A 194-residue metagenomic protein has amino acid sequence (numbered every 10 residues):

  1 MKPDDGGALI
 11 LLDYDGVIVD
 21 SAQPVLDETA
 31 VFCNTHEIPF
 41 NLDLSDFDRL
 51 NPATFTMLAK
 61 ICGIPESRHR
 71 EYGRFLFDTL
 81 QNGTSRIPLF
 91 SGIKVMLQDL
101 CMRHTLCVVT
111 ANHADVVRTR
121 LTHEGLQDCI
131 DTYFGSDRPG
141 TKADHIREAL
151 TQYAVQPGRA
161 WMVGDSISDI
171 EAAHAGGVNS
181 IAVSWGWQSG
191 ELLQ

Functional and structural regions predicted by a protein language model:
P3-K94: N-terminal helical cap/lid subdomain that shapes the substrate entry/recognition surface in HAD-like hydrolases
G6, Q81-V108, A114-R118, D144: Short, acidic loop-to-helix structural element flanking the phosphoryl-transfer center in phosphate-processing enzymes
L9, A143-I170: Conserved Lys-Pro-Asp/Glu-containing loop-to-beta segment of HAD-superfamily phosphomonoesterases, centered on
P39, P65, Q127-D131, Q156-P157: Conserved H-loop
L44-F47, Q127-G140: A short, structured active-site edge motif that brings together acidic residues
L50, S91-G92, N112-H113, D137-R138 (+2 more regions): Short beta->alpha linker loops
K94-M102, L150, I170-H174: Surface-exposed amphipathic alpha-helices with a cationic face
W161-Q194: Acidic, Mg2+-coordinating phosphoryl-transfer loop and its flanking beta/alpha structural elements, shared across
